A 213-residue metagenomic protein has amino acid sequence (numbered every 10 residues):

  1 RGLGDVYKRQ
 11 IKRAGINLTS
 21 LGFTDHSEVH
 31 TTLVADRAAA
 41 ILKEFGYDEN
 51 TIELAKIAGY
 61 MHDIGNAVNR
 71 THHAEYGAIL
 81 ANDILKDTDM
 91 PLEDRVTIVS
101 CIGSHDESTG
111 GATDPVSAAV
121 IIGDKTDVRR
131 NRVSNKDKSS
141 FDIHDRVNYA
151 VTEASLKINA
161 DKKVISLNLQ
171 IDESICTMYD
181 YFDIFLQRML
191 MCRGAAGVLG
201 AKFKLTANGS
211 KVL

Functional and structural regions predicted by a protein language model:
G2-Y7: Short, small-residue-biased leader/transition segments that mark boundaries at the very start of proteins
K8-R13, N50-E53: N-terminal glycine-rich anion-binding loops that anchor highly charged ligand groups
G15-T24, I175: Short hinge/gating elements
T19-S20, H30, K43-I158: Divalent metal-dependent catalytic cores for phosphoryl transfer on phosphate-bearing substrates
F23-H26, G111, I184: Non-transmembrane, amphipathic alpha-helical segments
E28, T32, L186: Electropositive phosphate-/nucleotide-binding environments in soluble metabolic enzymes
L33, R37-I41: N-terminal low-complexity or amphipathic/hydrophobic leaders
D127-L213: Terminal helices and disordered tails flanking the catalytic cores of nucleotide-processing hydrolases
